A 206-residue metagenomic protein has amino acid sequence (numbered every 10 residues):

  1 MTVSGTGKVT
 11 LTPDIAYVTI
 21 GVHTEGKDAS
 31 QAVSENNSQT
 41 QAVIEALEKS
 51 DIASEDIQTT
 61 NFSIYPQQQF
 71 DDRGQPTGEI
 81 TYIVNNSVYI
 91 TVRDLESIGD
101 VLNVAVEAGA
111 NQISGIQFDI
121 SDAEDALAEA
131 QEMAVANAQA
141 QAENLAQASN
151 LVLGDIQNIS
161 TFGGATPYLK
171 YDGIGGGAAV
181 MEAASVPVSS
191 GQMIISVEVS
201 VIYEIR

Functional and structural regions predicted by a protein language model:
M1-A108, Q112-R206: Short, charge-dense linear interaction motifs
